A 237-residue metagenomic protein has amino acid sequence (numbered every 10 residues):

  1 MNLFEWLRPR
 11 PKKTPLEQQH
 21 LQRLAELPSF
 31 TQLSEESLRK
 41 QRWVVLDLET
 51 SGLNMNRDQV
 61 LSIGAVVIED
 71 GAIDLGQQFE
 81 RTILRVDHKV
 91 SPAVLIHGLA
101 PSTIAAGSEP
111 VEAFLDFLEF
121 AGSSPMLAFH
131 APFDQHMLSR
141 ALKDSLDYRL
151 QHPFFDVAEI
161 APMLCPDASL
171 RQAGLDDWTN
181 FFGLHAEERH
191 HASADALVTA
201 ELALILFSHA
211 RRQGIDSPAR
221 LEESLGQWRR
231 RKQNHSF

Functional and structural regions predicted by a protein language model:
N2-L33, L202-F237: Acidic two-metal-ion nuclease catalytic site recognized across multiple nuclease folds, prominently DnaQ/RNase D-T
K13-S139, K143, Q151, N180-H190 (+1 more regions): Conserved non-catalytic scaffold segment of RNase H-like nuclease domains
R149-F155: Short, acidic/small-residue loops that bind anionic groups at enzyme active sites
F155-L170: Short alpha-helix plus adjacent loop in nuclease-associated cores
A168-L184: A polyampholytic, Gly/Pro-enriched intrinsically disordered region
H191-L202: Acidic, divalent-metal-coordinating active-site segment for phosphoryl/phosphodiester hydrolysis, typified by short
